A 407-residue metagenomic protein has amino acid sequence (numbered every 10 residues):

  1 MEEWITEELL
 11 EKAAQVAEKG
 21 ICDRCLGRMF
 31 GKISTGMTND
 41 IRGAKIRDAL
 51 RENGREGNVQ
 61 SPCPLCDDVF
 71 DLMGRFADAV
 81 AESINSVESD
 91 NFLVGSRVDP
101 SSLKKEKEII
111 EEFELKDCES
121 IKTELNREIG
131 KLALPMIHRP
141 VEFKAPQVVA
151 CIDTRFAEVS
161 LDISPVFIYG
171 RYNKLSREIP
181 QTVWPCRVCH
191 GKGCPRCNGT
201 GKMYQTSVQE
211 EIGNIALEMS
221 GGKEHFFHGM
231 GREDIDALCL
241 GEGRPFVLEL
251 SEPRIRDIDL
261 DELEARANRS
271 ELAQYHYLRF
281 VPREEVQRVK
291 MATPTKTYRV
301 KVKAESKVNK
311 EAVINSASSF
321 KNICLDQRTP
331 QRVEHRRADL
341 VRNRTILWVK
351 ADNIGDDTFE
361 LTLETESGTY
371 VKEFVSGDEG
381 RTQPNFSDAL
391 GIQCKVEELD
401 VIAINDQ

Functional and structural regions predicted by a protein language model:
M1-Q407: Non-catalytic RNA-recognition surface used by pseudouridine synthases
